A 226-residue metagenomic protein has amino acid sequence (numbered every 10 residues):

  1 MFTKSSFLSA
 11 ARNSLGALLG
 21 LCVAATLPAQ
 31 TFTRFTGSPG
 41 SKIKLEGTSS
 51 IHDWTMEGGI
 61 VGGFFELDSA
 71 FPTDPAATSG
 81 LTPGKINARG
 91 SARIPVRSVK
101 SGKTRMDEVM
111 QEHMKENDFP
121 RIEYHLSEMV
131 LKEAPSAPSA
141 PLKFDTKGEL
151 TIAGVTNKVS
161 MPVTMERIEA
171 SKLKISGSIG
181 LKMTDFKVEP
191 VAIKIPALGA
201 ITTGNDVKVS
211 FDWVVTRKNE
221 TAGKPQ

Functional and structural regions predicted by a protein language model:
M1-K4, A24, A29: A detector of low-complexity, intrinsically disordered, Ser/Thr/Gly/Pro/Ala-rich segments
F2-A17: Bacterial N-terminal signal peptides that target proteins for export
S14-T26: Bacterial N-terminal signal peptides
Q30-Q226: Low-complexity, acidic/polar, glycine-enriched regions of mature
